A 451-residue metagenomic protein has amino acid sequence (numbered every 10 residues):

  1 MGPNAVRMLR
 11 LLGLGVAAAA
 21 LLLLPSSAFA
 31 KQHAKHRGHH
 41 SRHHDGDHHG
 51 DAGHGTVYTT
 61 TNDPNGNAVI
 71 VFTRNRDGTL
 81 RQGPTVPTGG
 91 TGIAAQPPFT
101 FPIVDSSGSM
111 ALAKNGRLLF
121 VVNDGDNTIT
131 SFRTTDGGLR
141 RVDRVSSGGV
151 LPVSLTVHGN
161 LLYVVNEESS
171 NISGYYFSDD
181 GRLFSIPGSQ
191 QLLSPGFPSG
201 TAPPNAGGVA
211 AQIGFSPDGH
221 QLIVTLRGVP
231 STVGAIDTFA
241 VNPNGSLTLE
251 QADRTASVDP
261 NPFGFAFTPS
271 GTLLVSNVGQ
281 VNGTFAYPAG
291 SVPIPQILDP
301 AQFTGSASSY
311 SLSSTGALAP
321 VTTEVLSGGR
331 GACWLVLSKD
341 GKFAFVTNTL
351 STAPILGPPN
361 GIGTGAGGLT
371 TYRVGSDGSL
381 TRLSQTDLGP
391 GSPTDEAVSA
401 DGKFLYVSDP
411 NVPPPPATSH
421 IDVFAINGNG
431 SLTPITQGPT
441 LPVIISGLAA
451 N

Functional and structural regions predicted by a protein language model:
H49-R74, T88-N115: Beta-strand-rich domains and repeat architectures in extracellular enzymes and scaffolds, especially beta-propellers
T60-D63, A113-K114, V121-G125, V164-E168 (+10 more regions): Conserved beta-strand positions in repeat-built beta-propeller and related beta-rich domains
F72-L80, F132-G137, Y176-F184, T238-L247 (+3 more regions): Short loop/turn segments immediately following beta-strands, especially the blade-tip and inter-blade linker loops
R81-G90, R140-S146, F184-F197, T248-A256 (+3 more regions): Beta-propeller fold detector
G89-L112, S147-L161, L192-G219, S257-S276 (+5 more regions): Beta-rich, blade/repeat-based domains predominating in secreted/periplasmic proteins but also intracellular
Y163-F177, F184-G264: Aromatic- and glycine-enriched pocket-lining scaffold segments that form the walls of small-molecule binding clefts
V224-K339, A344, S351: Beta-propeller domains
P413-N451: Blade-level signature of beta-propeller repeat domains, shared across WD40, Kelch, NHL, RCC1 and BNR/Asp-box propellers
